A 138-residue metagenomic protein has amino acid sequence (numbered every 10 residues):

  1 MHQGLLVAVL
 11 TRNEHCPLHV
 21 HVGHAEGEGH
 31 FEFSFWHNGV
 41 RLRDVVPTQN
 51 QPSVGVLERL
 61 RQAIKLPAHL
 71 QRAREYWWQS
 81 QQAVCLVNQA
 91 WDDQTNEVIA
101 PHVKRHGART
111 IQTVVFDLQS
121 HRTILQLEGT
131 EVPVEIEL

Functional and structural regions predicted by a protein language model:
M1-L138: Metal-centered catalytic cores of metalloenzymes
